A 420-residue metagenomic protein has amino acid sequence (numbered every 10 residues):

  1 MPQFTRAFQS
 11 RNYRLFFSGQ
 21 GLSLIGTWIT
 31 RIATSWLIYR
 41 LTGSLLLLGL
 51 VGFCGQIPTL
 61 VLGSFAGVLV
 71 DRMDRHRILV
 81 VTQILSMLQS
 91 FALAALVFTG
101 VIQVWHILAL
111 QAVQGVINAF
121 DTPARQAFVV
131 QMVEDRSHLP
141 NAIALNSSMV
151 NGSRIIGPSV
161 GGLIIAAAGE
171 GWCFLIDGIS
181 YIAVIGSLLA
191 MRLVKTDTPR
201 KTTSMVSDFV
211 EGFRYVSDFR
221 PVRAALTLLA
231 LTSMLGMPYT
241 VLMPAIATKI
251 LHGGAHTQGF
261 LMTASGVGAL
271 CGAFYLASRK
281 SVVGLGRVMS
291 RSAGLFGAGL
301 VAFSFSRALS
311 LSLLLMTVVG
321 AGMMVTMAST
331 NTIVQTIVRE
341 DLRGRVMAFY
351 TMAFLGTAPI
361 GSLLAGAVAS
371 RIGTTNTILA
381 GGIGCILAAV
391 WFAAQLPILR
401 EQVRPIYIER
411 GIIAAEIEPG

Functional and structural regions predicted by a protein language model:
M1-Y13, L193-T227, G411-G420: Juxtamembrane intracellular "pre-TM" segments in multi-pass secondary transporters
P2-P58, R214-S265: Helix-loop boundary and gating motifs at the non-cytosolic
F16, I102-L110, A225, S310-M316: Short hydrophobic/alpha-helical segments at membrane-entry points of transmembrane helices in Major Facilitator
T27, V113-R125, V319-T330: Core transmembrane helices of Major Facilitator Superfamily
S35-T42, A92-T99, I156-I176, A245 (+2 more regions): Transmembrane alpha-helix termini and helix-breaking/packing motifs in multi-pass membrane transporters
V51, V61-F65, R72, I78 (+6 more regions): C-terminal transmembrane bundle of multi-pass solute transporters/carriers
L110-G152: Cytoplasmic helix-loop-helix junction between adjacent transmembrane helices in 12-TM secondary transporters
A127, Q131-M132, E170, F174-S204 (+2 more regions): Helix-loop junctions on the cytosolic side of multi-pass membrane transporters, especially the intracellular loop
